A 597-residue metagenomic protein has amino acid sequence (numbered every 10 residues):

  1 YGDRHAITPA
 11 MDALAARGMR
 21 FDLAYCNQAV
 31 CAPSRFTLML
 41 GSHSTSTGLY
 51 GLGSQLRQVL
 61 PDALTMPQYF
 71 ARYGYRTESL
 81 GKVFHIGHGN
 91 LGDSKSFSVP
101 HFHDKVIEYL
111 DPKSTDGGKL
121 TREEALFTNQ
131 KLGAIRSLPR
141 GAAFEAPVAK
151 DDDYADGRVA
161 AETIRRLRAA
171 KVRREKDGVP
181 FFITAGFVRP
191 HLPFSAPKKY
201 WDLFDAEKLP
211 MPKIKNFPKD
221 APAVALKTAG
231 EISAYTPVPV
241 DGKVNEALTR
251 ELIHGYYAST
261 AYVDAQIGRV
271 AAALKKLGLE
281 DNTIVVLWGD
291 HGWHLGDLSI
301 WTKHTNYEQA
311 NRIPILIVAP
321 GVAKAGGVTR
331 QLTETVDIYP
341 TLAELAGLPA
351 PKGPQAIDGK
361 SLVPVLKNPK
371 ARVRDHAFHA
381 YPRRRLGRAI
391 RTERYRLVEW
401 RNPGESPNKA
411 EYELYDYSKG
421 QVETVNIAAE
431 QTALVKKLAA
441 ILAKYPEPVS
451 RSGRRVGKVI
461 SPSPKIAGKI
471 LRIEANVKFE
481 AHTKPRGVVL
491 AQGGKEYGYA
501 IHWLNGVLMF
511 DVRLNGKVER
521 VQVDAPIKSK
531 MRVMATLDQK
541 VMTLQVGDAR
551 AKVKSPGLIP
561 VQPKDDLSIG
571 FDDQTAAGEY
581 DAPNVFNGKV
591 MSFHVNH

Functional and structural regions predicted by a protein language model:
Y1-A410, Q421-A440, I460, P464 (+1 more regions): Formylglycine-dependent sulfatase
P314, A443-S450: A short, conserved beta-to-alpha structural element at the edge of catalytic cores that scaffolds binding
A319-P320, Y417, S592-H597: Short beta-strand-to-coil "C-cap" segments at the C-terminal boundary of structured domains/repeats, marking
S418-V422, A549: Asp-box/BNR beta-propeller loop motif
L434-Y445, K589-H597: Extended recognition patches within non-cytosolic domains
S452-H597: Extracellular glycan-associated modules
